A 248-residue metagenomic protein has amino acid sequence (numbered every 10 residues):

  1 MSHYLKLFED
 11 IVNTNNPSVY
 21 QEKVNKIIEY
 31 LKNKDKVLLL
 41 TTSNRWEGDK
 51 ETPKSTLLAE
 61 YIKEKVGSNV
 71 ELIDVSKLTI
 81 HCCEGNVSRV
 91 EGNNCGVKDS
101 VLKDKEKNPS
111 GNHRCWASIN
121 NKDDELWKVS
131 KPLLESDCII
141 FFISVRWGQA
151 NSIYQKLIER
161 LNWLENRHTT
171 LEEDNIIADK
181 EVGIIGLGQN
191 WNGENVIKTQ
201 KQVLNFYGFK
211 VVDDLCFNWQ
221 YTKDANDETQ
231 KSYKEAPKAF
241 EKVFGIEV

Functional and structural regions predicted by a protein language model:
M1-I143, W147-N166, N226-V248: N-terminal beta1-alpha1-beta2 submodule of the flavodoxin-like/Rossmannoid cofactor-binding fold
S43-N44, T79, Q189, N218-T222: Glycine-rich beta-alpha junction loops
N69-D74, G208-N218: Short beta-strand elements in bilobed, periplasmic/extracellular small-molecule ligand-binding domains
N151-I153, T170-L215: Short, glycine-/small-residue-rich phosphate/pyrophosphate-handling segment
L164-N166, A178-D179, Q220-D224: Amphipathic, soluble alpha/beta structural segments
